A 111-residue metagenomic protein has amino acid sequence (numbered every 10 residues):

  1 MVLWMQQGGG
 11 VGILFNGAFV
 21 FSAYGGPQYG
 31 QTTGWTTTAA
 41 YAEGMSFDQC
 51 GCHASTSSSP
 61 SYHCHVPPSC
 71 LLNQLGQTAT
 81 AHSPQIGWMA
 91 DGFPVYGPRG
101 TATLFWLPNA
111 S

Functional and structural regions predicted by a protein language model:
M1-S111: A motif-centric signal for short, conserved binding hotspots located in accessible loops or intrinsically disordered
